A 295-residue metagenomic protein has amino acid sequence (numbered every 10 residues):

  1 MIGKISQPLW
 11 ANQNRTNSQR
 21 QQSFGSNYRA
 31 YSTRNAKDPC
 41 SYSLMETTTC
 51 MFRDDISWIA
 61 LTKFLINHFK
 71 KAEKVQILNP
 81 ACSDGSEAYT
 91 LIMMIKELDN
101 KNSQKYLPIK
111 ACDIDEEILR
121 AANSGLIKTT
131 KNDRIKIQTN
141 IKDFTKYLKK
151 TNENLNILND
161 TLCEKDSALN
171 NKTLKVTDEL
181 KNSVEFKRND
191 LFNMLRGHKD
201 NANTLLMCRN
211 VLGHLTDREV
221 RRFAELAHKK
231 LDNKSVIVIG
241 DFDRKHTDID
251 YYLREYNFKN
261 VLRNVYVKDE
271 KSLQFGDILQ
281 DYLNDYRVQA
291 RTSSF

Functional and structural regions predicted by a protein language model:
M1-T33: Non-Sec secretion/translocation targeting segments of pathogen effectors
G25-L78: Conserved AdoMet
E73-T90, K110: Conserved class I S-adenosyl-L-methionine
D84-N102: Conserved SAM-binding loop of SAM-dependent methyltransferases across substrates and taxa, primarily the Class I
K105-M207, V211: Extended basic-aromatic, gly/pro-enriched interface segments that bind polyanionic ligands
I127, K131-A168, I249-S294: Conserved Class I S-adenosyl-L-methionine
R221-N233: A short glycine-rich, Lys/Arg-flanked "PGG" loop and its adjoining helix->strand segment in the class I
N233-F242: Conserved beta-strand signature within the Rossmann-like core of class I S-adenosyl-L-methionine
